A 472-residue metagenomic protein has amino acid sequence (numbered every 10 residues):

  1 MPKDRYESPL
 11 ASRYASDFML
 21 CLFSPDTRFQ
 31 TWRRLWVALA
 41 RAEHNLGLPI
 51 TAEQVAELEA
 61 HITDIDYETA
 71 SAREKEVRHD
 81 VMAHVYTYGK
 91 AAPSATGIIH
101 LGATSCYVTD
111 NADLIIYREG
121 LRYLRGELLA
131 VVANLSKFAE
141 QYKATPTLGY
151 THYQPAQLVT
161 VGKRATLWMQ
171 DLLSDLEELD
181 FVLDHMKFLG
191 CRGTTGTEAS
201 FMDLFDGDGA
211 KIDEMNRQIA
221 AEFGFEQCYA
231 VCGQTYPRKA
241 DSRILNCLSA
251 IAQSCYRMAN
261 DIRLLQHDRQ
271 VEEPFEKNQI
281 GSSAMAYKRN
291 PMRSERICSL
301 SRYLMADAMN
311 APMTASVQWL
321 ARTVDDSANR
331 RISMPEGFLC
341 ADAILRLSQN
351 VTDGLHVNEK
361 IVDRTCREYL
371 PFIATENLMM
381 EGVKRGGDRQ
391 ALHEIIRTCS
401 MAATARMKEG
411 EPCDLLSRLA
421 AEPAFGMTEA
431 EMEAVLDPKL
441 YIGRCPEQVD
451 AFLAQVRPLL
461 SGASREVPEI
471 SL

Functional and structural regions predicted by a protein language model:
M1-D203, G207-Q218, G281-S282, M292-R296 (+4 more regions): A helix-coil-helix interface module used to build multimeric assemblies and to scaffold catalytic/cofactor sites
L20-S24, T69-S71, Q279-S299, A321-E336 (+4 more regions): Short beta-alpha connecting loops at secondary-structure transitions that line or flank enzyme active sites
R28-T31, V77, L101, S105-C106 (+11 more regions): Secondary-structure capping and boundary motifs in well-ordered enzyme cores
E140-G162, E272-K288, A321-A328, D353-I373: Glycine-rich cofactor-pocket loops
G209-Q234: Active-site-adjacent "gating/activation" loops or surface patches in catalytic cores
T235-Q270, Q279-C340: A conserved active-site cap/scaffold subdomain adjacent to cofactor or substrate pockets
E272, E394-A402: Active/binding-pocket-proximal capping segment
Y303-R389, I395: Long, amphipathic alpha-helical stalk/connector segments used for oligomerization, subunit docking, or mechanical
